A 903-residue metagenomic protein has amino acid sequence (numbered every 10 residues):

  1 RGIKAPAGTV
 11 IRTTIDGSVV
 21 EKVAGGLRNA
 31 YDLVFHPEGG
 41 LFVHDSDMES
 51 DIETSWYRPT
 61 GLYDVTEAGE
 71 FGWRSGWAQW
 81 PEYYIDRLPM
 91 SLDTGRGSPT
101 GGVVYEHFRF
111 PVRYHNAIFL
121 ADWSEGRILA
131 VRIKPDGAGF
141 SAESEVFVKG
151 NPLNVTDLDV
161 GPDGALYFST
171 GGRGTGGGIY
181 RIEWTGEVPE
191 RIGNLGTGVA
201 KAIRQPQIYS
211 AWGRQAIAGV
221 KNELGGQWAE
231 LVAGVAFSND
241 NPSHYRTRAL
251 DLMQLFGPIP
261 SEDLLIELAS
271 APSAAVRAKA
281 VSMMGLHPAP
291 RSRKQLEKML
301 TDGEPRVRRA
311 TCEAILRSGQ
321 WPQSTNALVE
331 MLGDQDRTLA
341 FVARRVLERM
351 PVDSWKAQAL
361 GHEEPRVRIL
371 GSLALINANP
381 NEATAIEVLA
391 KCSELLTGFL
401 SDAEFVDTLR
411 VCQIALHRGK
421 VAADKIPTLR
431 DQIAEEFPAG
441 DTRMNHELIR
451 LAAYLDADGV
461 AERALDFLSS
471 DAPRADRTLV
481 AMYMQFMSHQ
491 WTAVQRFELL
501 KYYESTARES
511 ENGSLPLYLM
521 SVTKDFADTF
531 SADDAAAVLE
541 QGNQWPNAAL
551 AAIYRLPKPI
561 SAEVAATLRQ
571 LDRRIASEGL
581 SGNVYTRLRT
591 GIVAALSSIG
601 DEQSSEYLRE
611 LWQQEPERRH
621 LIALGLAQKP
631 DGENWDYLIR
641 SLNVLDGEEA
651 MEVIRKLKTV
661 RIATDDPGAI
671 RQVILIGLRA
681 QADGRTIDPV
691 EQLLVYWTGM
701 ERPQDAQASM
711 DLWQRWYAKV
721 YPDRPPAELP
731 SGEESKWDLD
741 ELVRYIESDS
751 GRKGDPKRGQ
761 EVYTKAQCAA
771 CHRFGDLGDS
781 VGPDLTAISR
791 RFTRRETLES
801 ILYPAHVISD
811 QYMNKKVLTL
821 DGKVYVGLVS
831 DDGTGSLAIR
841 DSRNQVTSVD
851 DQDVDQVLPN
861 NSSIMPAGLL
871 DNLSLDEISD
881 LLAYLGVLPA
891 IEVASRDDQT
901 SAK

Functional and structural regions predicted by a protein language model:
R1-G219, K279, G775-L777, Q852 (+1 more regions): Beta-propeller domains with acidic blade repeats across secreted/periplasmic ectodomains and cytosolic WD/CNH propellers
I15-D16, H36-E38, D163, D631 (+3 more regions): Acidic/polar residues in short coil/turn loops that connect beta-strands within repeat-based beta-sheet scaffolds
I128-V131, R246, A385-I386, V826 (+2 more regions): Beta-strand-rich binding/interaction modules
L166, L694, W716, Y745 (+6 more regions): C-terminal capping alpha-helices of c-type cytochrome domains
G171, T175, I182-V762, V781 (+5 more regions): Long, ordered, helix-rich scaffold segments
G196-Q207, H806-Y825, S830: Surface beta-strand/loop "capping" patches
E761-D784, V807-D810, K823-Y825, D831-S836 (+2 more regions): Periplasmic/extracellular electron-transfer cofactor-ligation site, primarily the c-type cytochrome heme-c attachment
V781-Q811: Mixed-charge, Lys/Arg-rich low-complexity intrinsically disordered regions
